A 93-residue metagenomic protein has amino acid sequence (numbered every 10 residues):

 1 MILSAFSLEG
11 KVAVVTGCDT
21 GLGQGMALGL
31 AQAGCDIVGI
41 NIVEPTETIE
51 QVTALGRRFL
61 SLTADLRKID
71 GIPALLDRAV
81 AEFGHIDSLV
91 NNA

Functional and structural regions predicted by a protein language model:
M1-V14: Flexible N-terminal pre-Rossmann segment of NAD(P)-dependent oxidoreductases
V12, D19-G21: Conserved glycine-rich cofactor-binding loop
L30: Aromatic pocket-lining residues of Rossmann-like dinucleotide-binding sites
A33-E47: Conserved glycine-rich Rossmann-like NAD(P)H-binding loop of the short-chain dehydrogenase/reductase
P45, I72-A79: A conserved hydrophobic alpha-helix of the Rossmann-fold in NAD(P)-dependent oxidoreductases
L55-R58, R78-L89: A glycine-rich helix->loop->beta "capping" turn within Rossmann-like NAD(P)(H)-dependent oxidoreductase domains
T63-L75: The beta1-alpha1 cofactor-binding region of Rossmann-like NAD(H)/NADP(H)-dependent oxidoreductases
N92-A93: Conserved NAD(P)H cofactor-binding loop of Rossmann-fold oxidoreductase domains
